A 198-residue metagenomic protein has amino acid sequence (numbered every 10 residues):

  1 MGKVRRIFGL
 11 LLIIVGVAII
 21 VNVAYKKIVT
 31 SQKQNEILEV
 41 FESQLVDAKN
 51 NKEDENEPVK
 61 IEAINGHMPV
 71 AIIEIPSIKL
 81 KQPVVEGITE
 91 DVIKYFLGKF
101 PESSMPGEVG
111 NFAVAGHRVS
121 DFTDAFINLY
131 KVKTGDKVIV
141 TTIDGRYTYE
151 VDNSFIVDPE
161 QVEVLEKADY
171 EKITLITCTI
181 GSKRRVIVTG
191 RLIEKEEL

Functional and structural regions predicted by a protein language model:
G2, R6-L198: Solvent-exposed, non-transmembrane regions of membrane-associated and secreted proteins
